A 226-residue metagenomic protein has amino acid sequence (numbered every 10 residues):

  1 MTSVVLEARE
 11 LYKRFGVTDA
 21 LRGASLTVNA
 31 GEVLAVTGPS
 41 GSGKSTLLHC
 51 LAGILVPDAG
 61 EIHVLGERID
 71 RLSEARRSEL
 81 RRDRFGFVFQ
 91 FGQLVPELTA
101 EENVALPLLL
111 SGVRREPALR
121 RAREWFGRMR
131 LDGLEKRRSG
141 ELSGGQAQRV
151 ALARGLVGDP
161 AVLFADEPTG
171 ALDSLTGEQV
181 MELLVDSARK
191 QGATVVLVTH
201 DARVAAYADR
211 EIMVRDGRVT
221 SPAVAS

Functional and structural regions predicted by a protein language model:
T37-P39: The feature captures the beta-strand-to-loop junction immediately N-terminal to the Walker
A52: Helix-to-loop junction immediately C-terminal to a conserved catalytic motif
G60-R68: Conserved ABC transporter NBD signature motif
R82, R137-G140, G158, Q191: Conserved signature/switch motifs of ABC ATPase nucleotide-binding domains
L98-L106: Short coil-to-helix segment of the ABC ATPase nucleotide-binding domain corresponding to the Q-loop/switch region
R138-L142, Q146-Q148: Conserved ABC ATPase signature
L163-D166: Catalytic Walker B motif of ABC-type/P-loop ATPase nucleotide-binding domains
